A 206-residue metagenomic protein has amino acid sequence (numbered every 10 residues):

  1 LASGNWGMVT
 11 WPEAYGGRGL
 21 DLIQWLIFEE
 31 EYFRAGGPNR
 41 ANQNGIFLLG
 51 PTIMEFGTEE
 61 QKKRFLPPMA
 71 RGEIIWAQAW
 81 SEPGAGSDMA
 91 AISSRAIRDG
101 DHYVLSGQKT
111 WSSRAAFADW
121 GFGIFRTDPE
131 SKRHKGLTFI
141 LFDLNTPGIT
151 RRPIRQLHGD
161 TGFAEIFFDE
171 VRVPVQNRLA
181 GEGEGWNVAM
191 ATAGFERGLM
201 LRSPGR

Functional and structural regions predicted by a protein language model:
A2-G72, S113-W120: Internal helix-loop-helix
N5, F28-F33, F125, L141-P147 (+1 more regions): Short Ser/Thr-interspersed hydrophobic loop/turn segments at strand-loop and sheet-helix junctions that line or gate
G72-W80, I124: A short, Trp-centered hydrophobic/proline-enriched beta-strand micro-motif
G84-I92: Active-site-adjacent elements of ketosynthase-type condensing enzymes
A85, T110-A115, L157-H158: Glycine-rich phosphate/pyrophosphate-binding beta-alpha loops
S94-A96: A structural signal for short hydrophobic beta-strand segments in well-ordered beta-sheet cores
H102, S106-R152: A short core secondary-structure module
G148-R206: Glycine-rich beta->alpha junctions and the first turn(s) of the following alpha-helix
